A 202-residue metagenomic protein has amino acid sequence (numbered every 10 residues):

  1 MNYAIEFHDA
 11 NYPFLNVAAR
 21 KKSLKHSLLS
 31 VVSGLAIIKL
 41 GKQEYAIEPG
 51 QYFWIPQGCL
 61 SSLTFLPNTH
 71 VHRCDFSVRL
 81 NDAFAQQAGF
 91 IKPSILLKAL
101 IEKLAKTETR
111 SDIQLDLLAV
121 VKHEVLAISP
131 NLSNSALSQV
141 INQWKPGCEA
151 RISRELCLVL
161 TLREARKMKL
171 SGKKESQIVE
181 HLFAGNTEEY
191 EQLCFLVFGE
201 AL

Functional and structural regions predicted by a protein language model:
M1-L35: Generic protein-terminus/edge-of-domain signal
S27, G34-K39, Y52-F53, S61: Short beta-strand segments in beta-sandwich/barrel cores
V32-S33, E48-P49, P67: A cytosolic small-molecule/anion-sensing beta-strand core signal
K42-Q57: Short acidic-glycine-tyrosine-enriched beta hairpin
C59-F90: Ligand-binding loop in jelly-roll beta-barrel domains
P93-E149: An amphipathic alpha-helical interaction segment
L137-K173, F195, G199-E200: A short, Lys/Arg-enriched amphipathic alpha-helix from helix-turn-helix/homeodomain DNA-binding modules
K174-F183: Short alpha-helical "recognition helix" segments of helix-turn-helix
